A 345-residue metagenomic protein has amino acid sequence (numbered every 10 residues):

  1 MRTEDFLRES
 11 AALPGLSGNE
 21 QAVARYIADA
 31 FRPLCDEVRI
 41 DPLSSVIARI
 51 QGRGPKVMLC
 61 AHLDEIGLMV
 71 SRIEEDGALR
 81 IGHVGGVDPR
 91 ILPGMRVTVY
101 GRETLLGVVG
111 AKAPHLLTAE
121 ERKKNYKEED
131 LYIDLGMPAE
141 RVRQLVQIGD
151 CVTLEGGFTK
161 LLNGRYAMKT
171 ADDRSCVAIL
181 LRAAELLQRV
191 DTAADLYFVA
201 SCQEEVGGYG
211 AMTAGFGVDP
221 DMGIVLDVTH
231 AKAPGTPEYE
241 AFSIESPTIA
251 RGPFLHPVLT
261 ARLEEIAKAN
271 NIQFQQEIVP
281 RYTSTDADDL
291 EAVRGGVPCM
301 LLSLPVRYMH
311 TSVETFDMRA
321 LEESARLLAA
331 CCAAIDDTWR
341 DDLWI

Functional and structural regions predicted by a protein language model:
M1-I345: N-terminal hydrophobic/helix-forming segments and targeting peptides
